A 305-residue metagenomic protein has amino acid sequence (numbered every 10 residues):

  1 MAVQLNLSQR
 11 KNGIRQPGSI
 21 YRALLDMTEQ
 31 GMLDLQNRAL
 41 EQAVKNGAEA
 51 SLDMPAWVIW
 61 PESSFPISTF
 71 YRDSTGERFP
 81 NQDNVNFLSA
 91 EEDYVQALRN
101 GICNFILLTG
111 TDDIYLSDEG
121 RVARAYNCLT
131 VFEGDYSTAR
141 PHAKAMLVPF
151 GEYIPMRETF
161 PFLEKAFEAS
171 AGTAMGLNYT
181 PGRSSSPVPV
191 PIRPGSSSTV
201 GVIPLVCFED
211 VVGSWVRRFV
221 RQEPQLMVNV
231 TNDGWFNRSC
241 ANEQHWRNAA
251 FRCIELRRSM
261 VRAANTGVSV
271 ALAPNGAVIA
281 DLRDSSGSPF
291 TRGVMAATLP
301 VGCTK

Functional and structural regions predicted by a protein language model:
M1-K305: Enzyme catalytic cores with a strong preference for nitrogen-chemistry domains
